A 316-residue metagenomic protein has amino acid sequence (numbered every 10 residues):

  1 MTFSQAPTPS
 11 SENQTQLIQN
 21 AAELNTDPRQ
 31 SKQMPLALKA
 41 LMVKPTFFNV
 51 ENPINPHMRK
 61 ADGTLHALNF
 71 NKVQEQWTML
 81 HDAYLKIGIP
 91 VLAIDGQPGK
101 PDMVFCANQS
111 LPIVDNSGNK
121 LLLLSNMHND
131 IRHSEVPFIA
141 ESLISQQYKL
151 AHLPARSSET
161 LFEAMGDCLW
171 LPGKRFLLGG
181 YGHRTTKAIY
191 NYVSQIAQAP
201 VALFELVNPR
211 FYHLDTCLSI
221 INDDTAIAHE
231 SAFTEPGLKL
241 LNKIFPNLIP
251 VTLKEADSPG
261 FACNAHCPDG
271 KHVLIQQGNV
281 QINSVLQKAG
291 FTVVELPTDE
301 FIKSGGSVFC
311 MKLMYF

Functional and structural regions predicted by a protein language model:
M1-F316: The feature marks the mature, well-folded catalytic cores of soluble enzymes
